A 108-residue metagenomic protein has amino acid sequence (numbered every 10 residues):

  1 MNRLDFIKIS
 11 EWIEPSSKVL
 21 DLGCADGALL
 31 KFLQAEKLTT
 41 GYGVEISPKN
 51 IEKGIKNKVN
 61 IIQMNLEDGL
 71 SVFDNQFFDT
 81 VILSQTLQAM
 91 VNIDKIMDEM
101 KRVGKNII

Functional and structural regions predicted by a protein language model:
M1-S16: Conserved alpha-helix/loop element of class I SAM-dependent methyltransferases that forms part of the SAM/SAH-binding
S17-A25: Conserved class I S-adenosyl-L-methionine
G27-G69: Class I SAM-dependent methyltransferase SAM/SAH-binding core
G69-N75: Short conserved loop adjoining the S-adenosyl-L-methionine
I82: A conserved beta-strand element that flanks and buttresses the S-adenosyl-L-methionine
Q85-T86: Short catalytic micro-motifs in class I SAM-dependent methyltransferases
M90-E99, V103: A short, conserved alpha-helix within the catalytic core of class I
G104-I108: Conserved beta-strand signature within the Rossmann-like core of class I S-adenosyl-L-methionine
